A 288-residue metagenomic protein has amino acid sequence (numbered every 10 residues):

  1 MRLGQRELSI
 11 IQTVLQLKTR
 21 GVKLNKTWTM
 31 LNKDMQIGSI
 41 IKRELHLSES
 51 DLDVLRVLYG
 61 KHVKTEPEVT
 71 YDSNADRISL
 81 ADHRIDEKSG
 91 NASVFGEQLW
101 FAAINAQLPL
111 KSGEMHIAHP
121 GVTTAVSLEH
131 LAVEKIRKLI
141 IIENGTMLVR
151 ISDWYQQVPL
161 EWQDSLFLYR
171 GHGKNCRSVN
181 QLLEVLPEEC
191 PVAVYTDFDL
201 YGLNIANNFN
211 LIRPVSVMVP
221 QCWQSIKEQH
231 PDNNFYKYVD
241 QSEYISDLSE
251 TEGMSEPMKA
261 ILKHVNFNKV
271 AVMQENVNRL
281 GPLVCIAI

Functional and structural regions predicted by a protein language model:
M1-E189, Y201, A206-I288: Nucleic-acid enzyme cleavage-core boundary/entry regions
Y195-D197: Terminal interaction module
